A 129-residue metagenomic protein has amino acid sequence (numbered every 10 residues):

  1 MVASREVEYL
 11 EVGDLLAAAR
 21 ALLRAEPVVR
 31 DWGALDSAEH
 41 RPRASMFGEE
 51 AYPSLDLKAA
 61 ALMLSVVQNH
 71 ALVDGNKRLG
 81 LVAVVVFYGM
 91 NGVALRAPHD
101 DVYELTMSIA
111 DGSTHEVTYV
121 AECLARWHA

Functional and structural regions predicted by a protein language model:
M1-A129: FIC/Doc superfamily catalytic core
